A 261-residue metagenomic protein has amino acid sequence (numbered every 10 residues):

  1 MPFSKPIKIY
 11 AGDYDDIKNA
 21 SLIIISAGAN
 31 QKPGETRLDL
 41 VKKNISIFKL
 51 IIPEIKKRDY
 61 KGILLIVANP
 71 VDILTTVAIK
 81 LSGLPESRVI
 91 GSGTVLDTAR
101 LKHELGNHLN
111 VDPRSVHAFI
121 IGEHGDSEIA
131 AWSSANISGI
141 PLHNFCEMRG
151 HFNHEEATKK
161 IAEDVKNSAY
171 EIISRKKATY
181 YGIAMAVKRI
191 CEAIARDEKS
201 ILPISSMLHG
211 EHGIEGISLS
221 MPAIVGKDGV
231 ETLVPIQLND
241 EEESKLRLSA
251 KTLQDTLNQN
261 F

Functional and structural regions predicted by a protein language model:
M1-S21, Q254-Q259: Conserved N-terminal Rossmann-fold NAD(P) cofactor-binding segment
A11-D13, G91, I120: Structural signal for conserved beta-strand scaffold positions within catalytic alpha/beta enzyme cores
D15-I17, P70-D72, E123-G125, H209: Short, internal active-site loops enriched in acidic
I23-I25, I66: Redox-cofactor binding/interface segments in oxidoreductases and associated redox assembly factors
A27-A29: Conserved NAD(P)H cofactor-binding loop of Rossmann-fold oxidoreductase domains
K32-P33: Helix N-cap/beta-alpha junction loops of NAD(P)-dependent oxidoreductase domains
T36-H103: Rossmann-like NAD(P)(H) cofactor-binding subdomain of soluble oxidoreductases
S82-R88, D97-F261: C-terminal substrate-binding/catalytic lobe of Rossmann-fold NAD(P)-dependent dehydrogenases
